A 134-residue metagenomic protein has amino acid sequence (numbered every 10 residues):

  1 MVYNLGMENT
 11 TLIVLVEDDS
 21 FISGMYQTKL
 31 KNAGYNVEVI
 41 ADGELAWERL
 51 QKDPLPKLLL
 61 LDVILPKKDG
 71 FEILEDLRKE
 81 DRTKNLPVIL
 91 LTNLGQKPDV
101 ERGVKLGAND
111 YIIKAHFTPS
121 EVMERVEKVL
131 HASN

Functional and structural regions predicted by a protein language model:
E17: Conserved acidic carboxylate
G24-N32: Charged docking surfaces used in two-component/phosphorelay signaling
V39-L58: Acidic, metal-coordinating helix/loop segments flanking the phosphotransfer/catalytic sites of two-component signaling
D62, T92: Active-site residues of response regulator receiver
P66, K84, Q96: The feature encodes the CheY-like receiver
